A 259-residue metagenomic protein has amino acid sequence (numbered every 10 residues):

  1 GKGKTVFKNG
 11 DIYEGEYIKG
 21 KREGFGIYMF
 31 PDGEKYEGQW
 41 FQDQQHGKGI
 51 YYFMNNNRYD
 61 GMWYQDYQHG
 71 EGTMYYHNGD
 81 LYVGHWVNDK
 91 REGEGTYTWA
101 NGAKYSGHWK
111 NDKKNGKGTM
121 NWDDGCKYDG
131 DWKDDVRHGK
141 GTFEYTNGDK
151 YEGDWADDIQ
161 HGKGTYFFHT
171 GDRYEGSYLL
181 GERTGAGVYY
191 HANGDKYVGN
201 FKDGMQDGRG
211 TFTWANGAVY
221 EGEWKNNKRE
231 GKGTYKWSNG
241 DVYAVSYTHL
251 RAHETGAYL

Functional and structural regions predicted by a protein language model:
K2-S246: Tandem repeat domain/solenoid detector
T248-T255: Conserved small/polar residues in nucleotide/adenosyl-binding loops
